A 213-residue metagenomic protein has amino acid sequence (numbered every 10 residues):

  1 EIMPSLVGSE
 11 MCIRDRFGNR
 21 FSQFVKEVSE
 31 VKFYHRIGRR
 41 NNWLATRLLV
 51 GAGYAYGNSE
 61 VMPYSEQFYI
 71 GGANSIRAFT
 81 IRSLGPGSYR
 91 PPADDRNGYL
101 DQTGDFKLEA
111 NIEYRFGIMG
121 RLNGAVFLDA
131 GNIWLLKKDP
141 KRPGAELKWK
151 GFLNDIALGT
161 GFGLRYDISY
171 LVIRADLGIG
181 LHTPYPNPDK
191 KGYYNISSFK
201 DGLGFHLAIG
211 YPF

Functional and structural regions predicted by a protein language model:
E1-G8, I13: Single conserved hydrophobic/aromatic residue that forms the stacking wall/gate of nucleotide- or nucleobase-binding
S9, D15-F17, F33-H35, V50-Y56 (+6 more regions): Transmembrane beta-strands of outer-membrane beta-barrel pores
S9, E27, L44-L48, G124-L128 (+2 more regions): Transmembrane beta-strands of outer-membrane beta-barrel proteins
G18-V25, Y69, L100-G104, K150-I156 (+2 more regions): Replace "Gram-negative outer membrane beta-barrel proteins" with "bacterial and organellar outer membrane beta-barrel
S22-V25, N58-S65, L136-P143, P186-G192: Outer-membrane beta-barrel translocator domains and adjoining extracellular loop/strand segments of Gram-negative
V25-S29, L44-T46, F106-I112, L158-F162 (+1 more regions): Hydrophobic, lipid-facing positions within transmembrane beta-strands of outer-membrane proteins
R40-F127, L135-K137: Extracytoplasmic gating/loop element in the C-terminal half of outer-membrane beta-barrel translocons and assembly
Y166-L171, S197-F213: Outer-membrane beta-barrel "beta-signal"
